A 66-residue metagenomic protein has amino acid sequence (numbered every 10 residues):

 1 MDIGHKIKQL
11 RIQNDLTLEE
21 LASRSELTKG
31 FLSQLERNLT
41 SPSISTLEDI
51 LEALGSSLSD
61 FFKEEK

Functional and structural regions predicted by a protein language model:
M1-I3: Absolute protein N-terminus
H5-A22: Short basic helix-loop element that most often maps to the first helix and adjoining turn of HTH DNA-binding modules
I7, L18, K29-F31, I44-L47: Helix-turn-helix DNA-binding elements, focusing on the entry/boundary residues of the two helices that contact DNA
I12-Q13, S23, S41, E52: Short amphipathic helical patch at the helix-1/turn junction of helix-turn-helix
T28-T40: Recognition helix of helix-turn-helix/homeodomain-like DNA-binding domains that insert into the DNA major groove
S45-D60: DNA major-groove recognition helix of helix-turn-helix/homeodomain DNA-binding modules
K63-K66: Short, charged recognition helix plus adjacent turn of helix-turn-helix-like nucleic-acid-binding domains
